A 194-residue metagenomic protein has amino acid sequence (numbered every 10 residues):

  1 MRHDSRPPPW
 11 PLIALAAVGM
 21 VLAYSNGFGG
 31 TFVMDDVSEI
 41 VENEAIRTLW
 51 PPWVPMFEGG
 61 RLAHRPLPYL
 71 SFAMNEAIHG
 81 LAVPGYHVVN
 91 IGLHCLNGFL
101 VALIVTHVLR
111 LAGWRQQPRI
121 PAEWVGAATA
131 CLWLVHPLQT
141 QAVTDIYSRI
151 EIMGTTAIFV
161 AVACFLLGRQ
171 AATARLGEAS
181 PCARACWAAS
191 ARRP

Functional and structural regions predicted by a protein language model:
M1-P194: Polytopic membrane enzymes that build or remodel cell-surface glycoconjugates and lipids
